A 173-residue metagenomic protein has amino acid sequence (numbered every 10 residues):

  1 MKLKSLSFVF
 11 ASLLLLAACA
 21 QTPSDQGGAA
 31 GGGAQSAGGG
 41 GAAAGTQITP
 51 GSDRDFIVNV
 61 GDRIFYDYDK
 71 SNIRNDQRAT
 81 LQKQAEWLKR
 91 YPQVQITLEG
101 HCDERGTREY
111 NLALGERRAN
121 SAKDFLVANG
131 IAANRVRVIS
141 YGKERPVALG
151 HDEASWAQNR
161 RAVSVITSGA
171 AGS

Functional and structural regions predicted by a protein language model:
M1-V9: Bacterial N-terminal signal peptides that target proteins for export
L3, E86-R90, A128, A132: Conserved amphipathic alpha-helical interaction elements at protein-protein interfaces in regulatory, energy-coupling
L15-A18: C-terminal motif of bacterial Sec signal peptides marking the signal peptidase cleavage site
A20-Q95, G169-S173: Periplasmic peptidoglycan-binding/tethering modules of Gram-negative envelope proteins
H101-G169: Periplasmic OmpA-like peptidoglycan-binding domain that tethers envelope proteins to the cell wall
